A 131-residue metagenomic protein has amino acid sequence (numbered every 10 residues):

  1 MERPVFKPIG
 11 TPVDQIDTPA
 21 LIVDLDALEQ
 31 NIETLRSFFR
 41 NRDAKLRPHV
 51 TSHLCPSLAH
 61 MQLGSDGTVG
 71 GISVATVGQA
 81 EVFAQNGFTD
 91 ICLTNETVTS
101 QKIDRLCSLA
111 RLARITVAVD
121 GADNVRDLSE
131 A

Functional and structural regions predicted by a protein language model:
M1-G10, A75-A80: Short, acidic/polar
P4-V23: Generic N-terminal amphipathic, Lys/Arg-enriched alpha-helix
I16-I22, A44-L58: Glycine-rich, proline-tolerant flexible connector loops at the mouths of alpha/beta enzymes
T34-F39: N-terminal signal-anchor module of multipass membrane proteins
R40-R42, R111: Short, structurally constrained coil/turn elements that cap an alpha-helix or connect an alpha-helix to the following
H49-A131: Active-site-proximal beta-alpha core segment in soluble small-molecule metabolic enzymes
